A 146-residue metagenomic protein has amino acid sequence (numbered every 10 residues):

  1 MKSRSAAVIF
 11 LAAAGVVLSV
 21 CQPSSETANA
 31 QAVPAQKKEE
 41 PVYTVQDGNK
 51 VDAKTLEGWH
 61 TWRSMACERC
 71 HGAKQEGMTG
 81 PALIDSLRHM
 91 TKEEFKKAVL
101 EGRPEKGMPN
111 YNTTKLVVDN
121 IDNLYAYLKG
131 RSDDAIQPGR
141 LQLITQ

Functional and structural regions predicted by a protein language model:
M1-F10: Bacterial N-terminal signal peptides that target proteins for export
V8, E68, G77, M90 (+2 more regions): A broad, structure-centric signal for solvent-exposed, well-ordered loop/edge residues that line or flank functional
I9-S19: Bacterial N-terminal signal peptides
L18-A32: Bacterial Sec-dependent signal peptides at the C-terminal "C-region" and cleavage site
A28-A53, S64-M65, A73, K106-Q146: Flexible coil segments in periplasmic/lumen-exposed cytochrome c-class electron-transfer proteins
N49, T55-R63, R69-N110: Gly/Gly-Pro-rich "capping" loops immediately C-terminal to redox-active cysteine motifs in periplasmic/lumenal
